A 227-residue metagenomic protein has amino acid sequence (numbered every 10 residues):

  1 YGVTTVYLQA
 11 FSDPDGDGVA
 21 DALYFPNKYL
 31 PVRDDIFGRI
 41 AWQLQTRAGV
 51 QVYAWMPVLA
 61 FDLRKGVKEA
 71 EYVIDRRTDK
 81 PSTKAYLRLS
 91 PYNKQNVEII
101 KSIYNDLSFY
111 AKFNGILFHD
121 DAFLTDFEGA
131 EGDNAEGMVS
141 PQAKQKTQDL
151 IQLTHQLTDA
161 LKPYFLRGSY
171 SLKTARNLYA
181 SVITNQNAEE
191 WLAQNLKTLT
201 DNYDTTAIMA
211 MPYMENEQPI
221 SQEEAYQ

Functional and structural regions predicted by a protein language model:
Y1, K94-F109, Q186-D201: Short, acidic/polar
Y1, P26-A48, Q145-Q156: Aromatic- and glycine-enriched glycan-recognition loops and surfaces that form the carbohydrate-binding subsites
Y1-G16, S108-I116, T198-A207: Catalytic domains of carbohydrate-active enzymes, especially glycoside hydrolases
V19-P31, A60-K84, D121-P141: Aromatic- and acidic-residue-enriched segments that line the glycan-binding/catalytic groove of carbohydrate-active
D21-D34, T83-E98, V139-D149, I220-Q222: The substrate-binding groove and active-site-proximal loops of carbohydrate-active enzymes, especially glycoside
A41, Q51-A111: Active-site-adjacent "subsite" loops/lids of carbohydrate-active enzymes
G49-L63, Y104, L117-D121, K144-A193: Aromatic-lined carbohydrate-recognition surfaces of secreted/lumenal glycan-active proteins
F113-N114, F118-A122, G132-M138, W191-E224: Aromatic- and acid-rich polysaccharide-binding/catalytic face of secreted or lumenal carbohydrate-active enzymes
